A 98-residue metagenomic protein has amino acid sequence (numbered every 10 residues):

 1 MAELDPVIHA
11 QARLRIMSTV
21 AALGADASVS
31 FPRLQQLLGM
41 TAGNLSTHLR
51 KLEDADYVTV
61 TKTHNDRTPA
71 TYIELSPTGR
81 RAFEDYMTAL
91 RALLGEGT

Functional and structural regions predicted by a protein language model:
M1-A2, A21-A22, A82-T98: Amphipathic alpha-helical dimerization/coiled-coil segments that flank or bridge DNA-binding/regulatory modules
L4-T41: N-terminal helix-turn-helix DNA-binding core of bacterial DNA-binding proteins
Q11-L14, A55, A70: Structural motif
A25, G39, S46-R50, L75-S76 (+1 more regions): A generic structured-segment signal
F31-K62, R67-T68: Canonical helix-turn-helix DNA-binding module
N65-E84: Basic, amphipathic "hinge/linker" alpha-helix immediately C-terminal to the N-terminal HTH DNA-binding motif
